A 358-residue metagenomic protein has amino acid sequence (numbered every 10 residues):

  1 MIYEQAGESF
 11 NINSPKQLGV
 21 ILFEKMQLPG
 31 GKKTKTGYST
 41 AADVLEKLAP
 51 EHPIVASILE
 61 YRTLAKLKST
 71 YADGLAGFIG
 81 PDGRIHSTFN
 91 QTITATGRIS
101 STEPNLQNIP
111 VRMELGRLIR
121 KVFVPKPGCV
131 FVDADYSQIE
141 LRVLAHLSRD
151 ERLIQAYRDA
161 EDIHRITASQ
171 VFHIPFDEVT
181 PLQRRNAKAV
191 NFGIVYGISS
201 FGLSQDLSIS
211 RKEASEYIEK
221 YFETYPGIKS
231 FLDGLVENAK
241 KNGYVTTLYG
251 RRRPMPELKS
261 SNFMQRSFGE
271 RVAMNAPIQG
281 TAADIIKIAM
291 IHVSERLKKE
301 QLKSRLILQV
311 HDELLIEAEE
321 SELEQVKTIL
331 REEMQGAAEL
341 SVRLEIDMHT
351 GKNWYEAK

Functional and structural regions predicted by a protein language model:
M1-R112, V130, S137-E140, S200 (+4 more regions): Conserved "right-hand" nucleotidyltransferase catalytic core of DNA-directed polymerases
M1-S9, S148-R158, S304: Mixed-charge, glycine-rich, non-catalytic linkers/tails in nucleic-acid processing enzymes
E4-A56, E223-R271, N275, E317 (+1 more regions): C-terminal polymerase-core module
N11-N13, R305-Q309: Short beta-strand
S14, G97, D135, A168 (+6 more regions): Hydrophobic, well-ordered secondary-structure elements that form the walls of internal hydrophobic environments
L18-V20, T96, Q107-I109, I139-R142 (+7 more regions): Flexible loop/turn segments at secondary-structure boundaries
H86-S87, Q91-T94, S169-L302, L308 (+2 more regions): Conserved catalytic core of nucleic-acid polymerases
Q91-F176: Function-dense linear segments that define catalytic or interfacial modules in macromolecule-processing proteins
